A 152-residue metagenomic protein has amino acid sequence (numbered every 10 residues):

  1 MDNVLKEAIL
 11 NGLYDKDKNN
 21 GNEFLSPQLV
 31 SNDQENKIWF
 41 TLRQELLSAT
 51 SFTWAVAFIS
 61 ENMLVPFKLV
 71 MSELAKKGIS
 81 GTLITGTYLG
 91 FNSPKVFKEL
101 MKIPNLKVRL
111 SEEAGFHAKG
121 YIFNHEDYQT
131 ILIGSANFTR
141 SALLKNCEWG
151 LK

Functional and structural regions predicted by a protein language model:
M1-K152: PLD/PLD-like phosphodiesterase catalytic module centered on the HKD motif
